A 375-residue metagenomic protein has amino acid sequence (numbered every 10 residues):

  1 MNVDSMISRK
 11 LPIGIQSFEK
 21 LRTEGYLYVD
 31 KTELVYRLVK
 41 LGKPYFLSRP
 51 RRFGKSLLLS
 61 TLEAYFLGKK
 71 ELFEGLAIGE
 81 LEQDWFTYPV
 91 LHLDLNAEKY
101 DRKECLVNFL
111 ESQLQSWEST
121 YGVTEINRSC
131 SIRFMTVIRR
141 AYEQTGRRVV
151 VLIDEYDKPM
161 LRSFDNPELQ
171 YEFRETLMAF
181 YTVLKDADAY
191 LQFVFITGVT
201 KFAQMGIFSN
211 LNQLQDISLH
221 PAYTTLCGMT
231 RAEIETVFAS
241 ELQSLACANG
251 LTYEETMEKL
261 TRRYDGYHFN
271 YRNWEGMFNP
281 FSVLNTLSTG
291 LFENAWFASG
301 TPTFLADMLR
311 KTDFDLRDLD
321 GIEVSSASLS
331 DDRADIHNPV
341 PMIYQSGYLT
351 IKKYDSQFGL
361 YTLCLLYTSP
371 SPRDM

Functional and structural regions predicted by a protein language model:
N2-R51, L58-F66, L72-A77: Walker A/P-loop-proximal flanking segment of P-loop NTPase domains
L76-S116: P-loop NTPase motor core
R140, E172-L191: Substrate-engagement module of ASCE P-loop NTPases
L152, Q192-V199: Structural recognition of the conserved hydrophobic beta-strand(s) that form the central parallel beta-sheet of P-loop
G206-S209, I217-T286: Amphipathic alpha-helical segments of the small helical/lid subdomains adjacent to P-loop NTPase cores
D315-P339: Conserved helicase/translocase motor-coupling segment
G347-Y354: A short, conserved structural fragment
Y367-M375: Single conserved hydrophobic/aromatic residue that forms the stacking wall/gate of nucleotide- or nucleobase-binding
